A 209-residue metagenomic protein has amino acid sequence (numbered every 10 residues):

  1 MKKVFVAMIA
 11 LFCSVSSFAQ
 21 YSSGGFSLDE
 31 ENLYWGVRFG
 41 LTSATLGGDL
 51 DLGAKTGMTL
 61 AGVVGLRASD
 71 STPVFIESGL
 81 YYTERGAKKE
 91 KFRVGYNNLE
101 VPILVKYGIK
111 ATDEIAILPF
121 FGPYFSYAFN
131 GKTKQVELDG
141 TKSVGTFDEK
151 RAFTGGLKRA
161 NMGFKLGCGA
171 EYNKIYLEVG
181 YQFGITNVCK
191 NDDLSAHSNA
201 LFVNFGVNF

Functional and structural regions predicted by a protein language model:
M1-E30: Cleavable N-terminal export/targeting peptides
Q20-V63: Short glycine/proline- and aromatic-enriched beta-strand/turn motifs that initiate or cap beta-hairpins
L28-N32, D51-G57, F92-N98, G155-N161 (+1 more regions): Transmembrane beta-barrel outer-membrane domains
R38-T45, T83-K88, K142-E149, Q182-T186: Flexible, solvent-exposed coil segments and beta strand-coil junctions, predominantly the extracellular/periplasmic
G47-L50, K88-K91, V188-N191: Short acidic, glycine/proline-rich loop/turn micro-motifs
G62-G65, N199-N208: Feature captures outer-membrane beta-barrel proteins of Gram-negative bacteria and organelles
L66-V74, V94-C189, S195, F209: Outer-membrane beta-barrel transmembrane domain signature
S78-N98: Surface-exposed loop and membrane-interface regions of Gram-negative outer-membrane beta-barrel proteins
